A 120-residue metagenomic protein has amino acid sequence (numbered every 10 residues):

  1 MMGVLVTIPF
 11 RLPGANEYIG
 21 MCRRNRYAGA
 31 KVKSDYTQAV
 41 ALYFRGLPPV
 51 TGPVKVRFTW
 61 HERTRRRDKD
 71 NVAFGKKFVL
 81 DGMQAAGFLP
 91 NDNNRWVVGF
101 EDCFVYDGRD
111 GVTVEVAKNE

Functional and structural regions predicted by a protein language model:
M1-E120: Catalytic phosphate/metal-binding cores of nucleic-acid and nucleotide-processing enzymes, i.e., regions that mediate
